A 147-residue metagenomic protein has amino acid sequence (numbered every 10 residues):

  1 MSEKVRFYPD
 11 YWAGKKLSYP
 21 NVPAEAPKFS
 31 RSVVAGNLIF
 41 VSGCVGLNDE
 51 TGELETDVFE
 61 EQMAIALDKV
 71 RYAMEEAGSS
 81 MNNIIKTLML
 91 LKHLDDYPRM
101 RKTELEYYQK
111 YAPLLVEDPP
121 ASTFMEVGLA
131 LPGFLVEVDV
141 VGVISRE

Functional and structural regions predicted by a protein language model:
M1-D68, Y72-K86, L91-E147: N-terminal presequence-like segments and the immediate start of the first folded domain
